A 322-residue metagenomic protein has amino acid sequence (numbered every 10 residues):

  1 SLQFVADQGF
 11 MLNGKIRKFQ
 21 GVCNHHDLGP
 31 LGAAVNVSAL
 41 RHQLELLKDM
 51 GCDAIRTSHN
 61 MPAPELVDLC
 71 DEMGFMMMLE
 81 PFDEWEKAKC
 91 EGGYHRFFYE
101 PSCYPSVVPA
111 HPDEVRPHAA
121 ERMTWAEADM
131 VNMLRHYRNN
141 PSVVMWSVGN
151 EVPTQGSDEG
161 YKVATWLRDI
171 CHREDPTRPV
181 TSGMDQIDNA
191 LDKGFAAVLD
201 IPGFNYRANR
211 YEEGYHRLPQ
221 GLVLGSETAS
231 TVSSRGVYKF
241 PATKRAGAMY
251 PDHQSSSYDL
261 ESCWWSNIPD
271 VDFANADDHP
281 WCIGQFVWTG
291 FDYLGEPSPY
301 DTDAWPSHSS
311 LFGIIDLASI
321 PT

Functional and structural regions predicted by a protein language model:
S1-T322: Extended substrate-binding grooves/exosites of carbohydrate-active enzymes
